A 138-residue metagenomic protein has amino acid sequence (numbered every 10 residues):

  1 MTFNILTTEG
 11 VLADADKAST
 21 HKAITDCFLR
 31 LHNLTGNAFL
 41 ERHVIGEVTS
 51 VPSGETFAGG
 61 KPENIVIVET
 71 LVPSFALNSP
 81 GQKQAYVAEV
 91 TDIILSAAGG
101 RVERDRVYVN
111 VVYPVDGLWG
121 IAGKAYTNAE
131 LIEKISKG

Functional and structural regions predicted by a protein language model:
M1-G138: A domain-level signal for the structural core that forms small-molecule/cofactor-binding pockets and catalytic centers
